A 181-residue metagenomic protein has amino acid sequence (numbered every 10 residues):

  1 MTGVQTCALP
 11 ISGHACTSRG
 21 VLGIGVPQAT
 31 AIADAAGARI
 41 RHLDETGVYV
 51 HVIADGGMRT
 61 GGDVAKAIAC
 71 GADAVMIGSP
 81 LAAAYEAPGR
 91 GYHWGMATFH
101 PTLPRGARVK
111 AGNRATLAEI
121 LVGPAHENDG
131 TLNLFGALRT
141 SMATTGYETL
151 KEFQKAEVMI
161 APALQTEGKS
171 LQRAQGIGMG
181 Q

Functional and structural regions predicted by a protein language model:
M1, L22-A54, R59-Q181: Alpha/beta catalytic cores of nucleotide-metabolism and tRNA/nucleoside-modifying enzymes
T2-L9: Short, small-residue-biased leader/transition segments that mark boundaries at the very start of proteins
P10-G20: Gly-rich Lys/Arg/Thr-decorated short loops/hinges at beta-loop-alpha junctions or inter-strand turns that position
